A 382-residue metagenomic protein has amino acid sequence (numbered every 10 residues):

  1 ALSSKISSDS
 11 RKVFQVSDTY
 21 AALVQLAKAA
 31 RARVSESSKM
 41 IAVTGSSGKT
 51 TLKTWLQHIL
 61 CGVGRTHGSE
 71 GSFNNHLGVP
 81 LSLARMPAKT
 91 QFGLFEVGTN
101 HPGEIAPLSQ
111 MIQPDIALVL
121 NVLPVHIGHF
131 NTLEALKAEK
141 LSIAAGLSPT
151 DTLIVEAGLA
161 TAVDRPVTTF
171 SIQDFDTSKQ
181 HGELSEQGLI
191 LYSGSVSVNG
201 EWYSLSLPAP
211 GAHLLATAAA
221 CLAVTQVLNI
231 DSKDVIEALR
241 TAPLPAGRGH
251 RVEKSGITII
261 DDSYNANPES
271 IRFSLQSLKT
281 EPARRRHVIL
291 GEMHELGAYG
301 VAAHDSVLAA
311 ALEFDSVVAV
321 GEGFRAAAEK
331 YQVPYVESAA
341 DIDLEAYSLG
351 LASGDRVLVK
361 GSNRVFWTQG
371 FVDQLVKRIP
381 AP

Functional and structural regions predicted by a protein language model:
A1-K5, N121, L153-A157, H287-G291 (+1 more regions): Short internal beta-strands
A1-S17: Charged, amphipathic alpha-helical linker segments immediately N-terminal to NTP-binding catalytic cores
K12-Q15, M40, R65-G68, L153 (+5 more regions): Conserved beta-strand scaffold positions in the cores of enzyme catalytic domains, especially in NTP/NDP-utilizing
Q15, Y20-T152, T161-P166, D373-P382: Phosphate-binding loop of NTP-binding sites
L23-L26, L56, L60, S82-L83 (+3 more regions): Buried hydrophobic packing segments
L26, V43, V79, E96 (+10 more regions): Residue-level signal for inorganic ion chemistry
L52-Q57, H181-Y203, G247-R248: Acidic-glycine-rich active-site phosphate/pyrophosphate-binding loop
T54, H129, L141, R165-P166 (+2 more regions): ATP-dependent carboxylate-amine ligase
